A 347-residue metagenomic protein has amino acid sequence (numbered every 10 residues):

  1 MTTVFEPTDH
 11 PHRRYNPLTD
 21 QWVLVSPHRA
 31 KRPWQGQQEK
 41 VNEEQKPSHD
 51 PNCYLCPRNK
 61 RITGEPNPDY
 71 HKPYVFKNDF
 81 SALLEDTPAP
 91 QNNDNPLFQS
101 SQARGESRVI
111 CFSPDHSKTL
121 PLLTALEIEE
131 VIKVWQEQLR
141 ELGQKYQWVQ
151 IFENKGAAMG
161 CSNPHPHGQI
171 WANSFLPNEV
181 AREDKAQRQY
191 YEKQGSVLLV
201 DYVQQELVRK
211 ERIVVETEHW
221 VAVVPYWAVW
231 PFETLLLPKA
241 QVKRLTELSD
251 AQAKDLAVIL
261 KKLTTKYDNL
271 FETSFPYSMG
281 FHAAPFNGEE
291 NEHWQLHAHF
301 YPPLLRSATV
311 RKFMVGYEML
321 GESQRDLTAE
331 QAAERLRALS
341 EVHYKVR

Functional and structural regions predicted by a protein language model:
M1-H165, W171-K243, A251, T265 (+2 more regions): Active-site microenvironments that recognize anionic phosphate/pyrophosphate groups
K243-Q252, L256-K261: A contiguous, surface-exposed recognition patch within enzymatic or periplasmic domains that forms
D255-S274, S278: Extended C-terminal subregions enriched in glycine
M279-A283: Acidic/histidine-rich, metal-coordinating catalytic segments
